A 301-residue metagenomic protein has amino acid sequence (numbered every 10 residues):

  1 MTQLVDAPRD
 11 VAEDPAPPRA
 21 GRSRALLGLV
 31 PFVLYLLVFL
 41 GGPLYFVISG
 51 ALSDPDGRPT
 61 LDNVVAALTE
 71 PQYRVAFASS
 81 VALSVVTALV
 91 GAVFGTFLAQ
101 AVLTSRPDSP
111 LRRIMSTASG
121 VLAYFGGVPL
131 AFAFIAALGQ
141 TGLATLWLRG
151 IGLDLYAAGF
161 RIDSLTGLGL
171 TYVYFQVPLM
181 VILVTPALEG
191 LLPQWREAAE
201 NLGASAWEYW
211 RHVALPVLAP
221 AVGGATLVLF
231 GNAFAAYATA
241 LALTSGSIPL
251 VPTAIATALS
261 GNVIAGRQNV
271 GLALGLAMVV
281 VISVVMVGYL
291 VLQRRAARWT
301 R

Functional and structural regions predicted by a protein language model:
M1-V30, S105-R113, G288-R301: Transmembrane alpha-helical segments of polytopic membrane transport and secretion proteins
T2-D6, G42, F46, G50 (+4 more regions): C-terminal transmembrane helix and the adjacent membrane-cytosol boundary/short C-terminal tail of inner/organellar
P18, L61, A131-V173, L243-S247: Membrane-interfacial helix termini and adjacent extracytoplasmic/periplasmic loops of multi-pass transporters
R19-G21, V64-A67, P71-Q72, L241-V291: Interhelical loop and adjacent transmembrane-helix boundary motif in polytopic membrane transport permeases
V30-L40, M180-V184, L191-P193, E200 (+1 more regions): Transmembrane alpha-helices
L34-Q72, A137, G142, T244-G246 (+1 more regions): Short membrane-interfacial helix/loop motifs at transmembrane-helix boundaries
V86-S119, F132, A136, L290-R294: Transmembrane-helix boundary motif in ABC transporter permease subunits
A157-E200, T226: Membrane-cytosol interface at the C-terminal ends of specific transmembrane alpha-helices in multi-pass membrane
